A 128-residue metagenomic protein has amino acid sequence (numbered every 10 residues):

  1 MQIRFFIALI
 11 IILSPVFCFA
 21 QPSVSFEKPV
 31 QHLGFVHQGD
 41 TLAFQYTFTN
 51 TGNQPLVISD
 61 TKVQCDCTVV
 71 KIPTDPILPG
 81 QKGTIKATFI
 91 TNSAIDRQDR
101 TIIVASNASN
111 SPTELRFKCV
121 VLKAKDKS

Functional and structural regions predicted by a protein language model:
M1-S23: Bacterial Sec-dependent N-terminal signal peptides
C18-T41, Q45-T47, N53, S109-S128: Long, low-complexity ectodomains and other extracytoplasmic segments of secretory-pathway proteins
E27-L33, T68-P73, I85-T88, D99: Short structured motifs
F44-N50, A87, R100-A105: Buried hydrophobic-core signal for structured, non-transmembrane domains
N53-T84: Surface-exposed binding patches on compact interaction domains or structured appendages
I90-D96, N107: Short, surface-exposed loop/turn segments at beta-strand-coil junctions that are enriched for proline with nearby
